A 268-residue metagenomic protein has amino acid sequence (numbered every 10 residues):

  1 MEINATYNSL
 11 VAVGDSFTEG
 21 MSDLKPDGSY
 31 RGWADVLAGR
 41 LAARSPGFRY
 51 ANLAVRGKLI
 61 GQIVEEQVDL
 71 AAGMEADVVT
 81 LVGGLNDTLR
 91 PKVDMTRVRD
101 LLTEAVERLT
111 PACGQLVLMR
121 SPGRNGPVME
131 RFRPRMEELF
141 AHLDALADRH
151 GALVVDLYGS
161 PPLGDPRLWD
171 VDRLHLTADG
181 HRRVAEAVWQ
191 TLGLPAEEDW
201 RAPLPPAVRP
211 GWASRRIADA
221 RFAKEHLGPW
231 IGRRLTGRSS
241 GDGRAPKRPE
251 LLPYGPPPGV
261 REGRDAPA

Functional and structural regions predicted by a protein language model:
M1-R56, V68-E75, D265-P267: Serine-esterase "nucleophile elbow" of acetyl-processing enzymes
E2-T6, R149, H175, D179 (+1 more regions): Conserved catalytic region of serine esterases and O-acyltransferases that act on ester linkages in lipids
E19-D23, P46, I60-R97, R124: Oxyanion-hole/transition-state-stabilizing segment in secreted/luminal serine hydrolases and related acyltransferases
D23-G28, V93-T96, R131-P134, D170-V171: Short glycine-enriched, charge-decorated loop/helix-capping segments at active-site entrances that position
N52-A54, R120, D156-G159: Residue-level recognition of beta-strand->loop/alpha-helix junctions
M95-T103, R133-F140: Charged helix-capping and loop-helix junction motifs
P111-L116, A152: A short helix->loop->beta-strand "cap" motif at the edges of active sites that frequently abuts
G126-Y158, A178: Substrate-gating cap/lid alpha-helix
